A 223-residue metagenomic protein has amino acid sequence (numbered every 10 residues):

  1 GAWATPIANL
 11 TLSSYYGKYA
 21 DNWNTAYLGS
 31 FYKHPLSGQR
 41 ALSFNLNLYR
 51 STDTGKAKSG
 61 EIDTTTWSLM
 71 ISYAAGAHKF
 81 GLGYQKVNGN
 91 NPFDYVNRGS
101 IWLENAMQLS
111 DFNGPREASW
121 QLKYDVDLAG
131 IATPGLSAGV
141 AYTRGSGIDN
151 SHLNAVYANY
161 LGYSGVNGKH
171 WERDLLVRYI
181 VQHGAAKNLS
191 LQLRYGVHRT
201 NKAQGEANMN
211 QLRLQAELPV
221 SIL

Functional and structural regions predicted by a protein language model:
W3-P6, Y32-H34, S72-A75, Y84-K86 (+4 more regions): Residue-level signature of outer-membrane beta-barrel architecture
A8-S13, S37-F44, A77-L82, G89-N91 (+3 more regions): Repeated loop/turn-to-beta-strand initiation elements of outer-membrane beta-barrel proteins
N9-A20, F31, L42-T52, A138-Y142 (+1 more regions): Transmembrane beta-strand segments that form the barrel wall of outer-membrane beta-barrel proteins
Y19-D21, Y49-D53, Q85-N91, A129 (+3 more regions): Structural signature of outer-membrane beta-barrel domains
N22-A26, D63-W67, R116-W120, K169-R173 (+1 more regions): Residues that define the transmembrane beta-barrel architecture of outer-membrane proteins
Q39-P115, S119, K202-A207: Outer-membrane beta-barrel translocator/channel fold
A77-R178: C-terminal structural cap/anchor segments
L122, L175, Y179, N208-L223: Outer-membrane beta-barrel "beta-signal"
